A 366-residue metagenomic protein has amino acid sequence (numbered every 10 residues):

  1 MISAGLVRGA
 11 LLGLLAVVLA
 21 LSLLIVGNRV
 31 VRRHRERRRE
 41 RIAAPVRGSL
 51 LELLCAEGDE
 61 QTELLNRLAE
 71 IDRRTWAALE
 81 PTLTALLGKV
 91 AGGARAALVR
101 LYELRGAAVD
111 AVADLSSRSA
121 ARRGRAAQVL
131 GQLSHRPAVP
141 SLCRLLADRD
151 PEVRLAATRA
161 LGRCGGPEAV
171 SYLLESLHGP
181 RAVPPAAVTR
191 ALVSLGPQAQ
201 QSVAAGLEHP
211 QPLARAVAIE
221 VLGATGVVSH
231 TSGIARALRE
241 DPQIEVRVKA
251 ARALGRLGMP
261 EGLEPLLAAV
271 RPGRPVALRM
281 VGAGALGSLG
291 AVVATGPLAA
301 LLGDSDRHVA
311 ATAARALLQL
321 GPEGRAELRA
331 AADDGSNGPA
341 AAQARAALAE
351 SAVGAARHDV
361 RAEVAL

Functional and structural regions predicted by a protein language model:
M1-R39: N-terminal signal-anchor transmembrane alpha helix of single-pass membrane proteins, serving as the membrane-anchoring
V30-A113: N-terminal topogenic membrane-targeting module
L65, A78-P81, R95, V99-L115 (+8 more regions): Amphipathic alpha-helical scaffolding segments comprising HEAT/armadillo-like alpha-solenoid repeats
L87, A91, S134, L161 (+13 more regions): Alpha-solenoid repeat junctions
A97-L98, A126-A127, A157, V188 (+5 more regions): Conserved hydrophobic register position within alpha-solenoid helical repeats
A120-A121, R136, P151-E152, P167 (+10 more regions): Alpha-helix N-cap/helix-start positions at coil->helix boundaries
V276, M280, G284-A346, L366: Ankyrin-repeat and related helical/solenoid repeat scaffolds used for protein-protein interactions
